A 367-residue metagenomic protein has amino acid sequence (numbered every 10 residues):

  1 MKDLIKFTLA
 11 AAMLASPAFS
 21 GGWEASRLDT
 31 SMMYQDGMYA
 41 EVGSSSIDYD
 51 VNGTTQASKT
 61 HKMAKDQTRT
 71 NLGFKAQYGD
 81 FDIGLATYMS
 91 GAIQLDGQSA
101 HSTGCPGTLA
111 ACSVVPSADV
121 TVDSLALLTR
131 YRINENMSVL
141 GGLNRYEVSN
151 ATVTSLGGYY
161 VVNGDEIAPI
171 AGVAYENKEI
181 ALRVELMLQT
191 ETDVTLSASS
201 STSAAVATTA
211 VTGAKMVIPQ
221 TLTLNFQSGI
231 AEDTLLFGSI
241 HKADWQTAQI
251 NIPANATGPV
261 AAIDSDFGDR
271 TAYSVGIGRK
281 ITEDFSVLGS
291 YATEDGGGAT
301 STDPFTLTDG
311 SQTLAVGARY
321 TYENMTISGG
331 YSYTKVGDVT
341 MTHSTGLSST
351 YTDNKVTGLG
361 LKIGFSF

Functional and structural regions predicted by a protein language model:
K2-Q98: N-terminal, post-signal peptide beta-strand-biased segments of exported outer-membrane/organellar beta-barrel and other
G21-W23, N52-K59, R69, Q77-F367: Outer-membrane beta-barrel porins/channels
